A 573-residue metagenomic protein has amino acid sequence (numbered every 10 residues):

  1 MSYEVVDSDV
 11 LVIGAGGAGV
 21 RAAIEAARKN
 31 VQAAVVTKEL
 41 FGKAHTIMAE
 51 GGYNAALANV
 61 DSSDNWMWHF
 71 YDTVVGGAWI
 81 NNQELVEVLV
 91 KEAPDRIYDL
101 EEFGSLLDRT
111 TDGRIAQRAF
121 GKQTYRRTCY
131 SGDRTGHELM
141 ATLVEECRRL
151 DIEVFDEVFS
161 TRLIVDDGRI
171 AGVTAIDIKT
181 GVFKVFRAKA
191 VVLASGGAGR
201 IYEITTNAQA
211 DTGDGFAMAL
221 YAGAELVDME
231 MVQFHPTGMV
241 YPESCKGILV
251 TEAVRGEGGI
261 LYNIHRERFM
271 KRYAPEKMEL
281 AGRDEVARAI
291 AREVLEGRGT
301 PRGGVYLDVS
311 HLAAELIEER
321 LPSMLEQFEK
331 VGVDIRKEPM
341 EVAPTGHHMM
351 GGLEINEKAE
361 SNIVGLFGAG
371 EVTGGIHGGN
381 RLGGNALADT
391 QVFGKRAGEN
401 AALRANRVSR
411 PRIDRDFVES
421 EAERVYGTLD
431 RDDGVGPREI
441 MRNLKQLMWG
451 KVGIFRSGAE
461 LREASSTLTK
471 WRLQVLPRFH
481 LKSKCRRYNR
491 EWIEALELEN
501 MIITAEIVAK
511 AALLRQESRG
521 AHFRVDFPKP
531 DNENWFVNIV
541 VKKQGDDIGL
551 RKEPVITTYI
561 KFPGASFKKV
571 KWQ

Functional and structural regions predicted by a protein language model:
M1, V6-S8, G17, A22-E25 (+13 more regions): Glycine- and aromatic-enriched mobile tails/lids
V5-S8, T180-A190, N362: Core beta-strand elements of the Rossmann-like FAD/NAD(P) dinucleotide-binding domain in flavoenzyme oxidoreductases
V31-T37, D228: Short beta-strand "acidic-cap" motif of Rossmann-like dinucleotide-binding folds
F41, M218, A224-D334, E338 (+3 more regions): An anion/pyrophosphate-binding glycine-rich loop and adjacent beta-alpha core in soluble alpha-beta enzymes
A55-L89: Glycine-rich active-site loop/strand segments that organize a redox cofactor
N81-P94, R127-E145, F155, T205-G213 (+2 more regions): Short beta-strand to alpha-helix junction loop
D99-V182, R187, A194, G238-Y241 (+1 more regions): Conserved redox-cofactor binding core of oxidoreductases
A188-A190, A194-G199, V372-T373: Glycine-/small-residue-rich beta->alpha transition segments that form the dinucleotide
